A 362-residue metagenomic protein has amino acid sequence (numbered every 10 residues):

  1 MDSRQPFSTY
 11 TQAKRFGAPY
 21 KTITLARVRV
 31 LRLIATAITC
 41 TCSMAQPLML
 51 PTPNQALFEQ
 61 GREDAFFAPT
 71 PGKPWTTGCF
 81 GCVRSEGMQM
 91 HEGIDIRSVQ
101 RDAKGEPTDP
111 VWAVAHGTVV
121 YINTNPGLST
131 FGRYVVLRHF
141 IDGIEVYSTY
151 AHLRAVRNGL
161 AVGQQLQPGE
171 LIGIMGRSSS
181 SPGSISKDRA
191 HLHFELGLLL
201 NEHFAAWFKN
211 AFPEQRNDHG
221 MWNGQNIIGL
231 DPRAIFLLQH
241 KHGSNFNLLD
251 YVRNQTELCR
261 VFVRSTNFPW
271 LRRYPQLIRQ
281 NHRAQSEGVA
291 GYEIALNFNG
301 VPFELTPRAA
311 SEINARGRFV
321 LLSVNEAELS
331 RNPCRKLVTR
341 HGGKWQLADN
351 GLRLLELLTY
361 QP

Functional and structural regions predicted by a protein language model:
M1-V28: N-terminal secretory signal peptides that target proteins for export/translocation
R29-T36: Sec-dependent signal peptide recognition, specifically the positively charged N-region followed immediately by
C40-S43: N-terminal signal peptide c-region/cleavage motif recognized by signal peptidases
A45-R133, D218-P362: Surface-exposed, glycine-biased beta-strand/turn segments
S98-Q100, T124, H139-I141, H152-R154 (+2 more regions): A mature extracytoplasmic/lumenal domain signature
Q100, N123, R157, E170 (+1 more regions): Sec/Tat-exported extracytoplasmic proteins
E106-T108, V114-G159, I185-K187, H191: Zn2+-dependent peptidoglycan hydrolase active-site motif and core
S129, Y134-L137, Q164-K241: Conserved, short, structured surface segments that act as functional micro-motifs
